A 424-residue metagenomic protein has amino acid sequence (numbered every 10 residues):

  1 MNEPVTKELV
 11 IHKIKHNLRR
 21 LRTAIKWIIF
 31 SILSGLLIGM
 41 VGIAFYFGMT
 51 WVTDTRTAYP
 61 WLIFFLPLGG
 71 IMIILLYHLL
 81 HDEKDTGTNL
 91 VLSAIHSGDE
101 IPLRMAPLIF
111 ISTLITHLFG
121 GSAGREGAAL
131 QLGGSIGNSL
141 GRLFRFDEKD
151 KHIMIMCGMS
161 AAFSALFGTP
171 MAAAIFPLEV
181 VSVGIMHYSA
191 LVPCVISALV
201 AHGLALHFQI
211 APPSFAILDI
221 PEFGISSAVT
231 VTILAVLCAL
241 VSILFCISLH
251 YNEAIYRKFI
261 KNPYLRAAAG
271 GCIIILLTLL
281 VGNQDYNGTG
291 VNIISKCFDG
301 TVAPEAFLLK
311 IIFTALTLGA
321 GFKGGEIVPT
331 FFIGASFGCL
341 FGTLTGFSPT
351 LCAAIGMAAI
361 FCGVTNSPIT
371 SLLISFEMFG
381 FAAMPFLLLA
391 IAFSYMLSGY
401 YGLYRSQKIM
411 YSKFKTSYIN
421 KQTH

Functional and structural regions predicted by a protein language model:
M1-H424: Alpha-helical transmembrane segments and immediately membrane-proximal extracytoplasmic
